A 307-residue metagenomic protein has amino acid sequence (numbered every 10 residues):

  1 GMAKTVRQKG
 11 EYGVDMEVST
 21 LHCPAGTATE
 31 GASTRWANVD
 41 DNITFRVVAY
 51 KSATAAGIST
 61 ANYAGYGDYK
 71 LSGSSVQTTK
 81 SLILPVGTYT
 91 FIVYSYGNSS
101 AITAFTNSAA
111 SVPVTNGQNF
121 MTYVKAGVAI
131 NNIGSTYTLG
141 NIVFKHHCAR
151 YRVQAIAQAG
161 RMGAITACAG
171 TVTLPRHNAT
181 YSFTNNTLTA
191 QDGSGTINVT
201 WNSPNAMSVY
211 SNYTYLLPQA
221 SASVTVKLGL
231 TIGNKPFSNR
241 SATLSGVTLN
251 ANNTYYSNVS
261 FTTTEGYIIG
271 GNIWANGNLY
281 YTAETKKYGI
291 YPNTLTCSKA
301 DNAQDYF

Functional and structural regions predicted by a protein language model:
G1-I268, W274, Y280, T285-I290 (+1 more regions): Sec-type signal peptide cleavage vicinity
T296-A303: Eukaryotic nuclear/nucleolar intrinsically disordered, charge-dense low-complexity regions
